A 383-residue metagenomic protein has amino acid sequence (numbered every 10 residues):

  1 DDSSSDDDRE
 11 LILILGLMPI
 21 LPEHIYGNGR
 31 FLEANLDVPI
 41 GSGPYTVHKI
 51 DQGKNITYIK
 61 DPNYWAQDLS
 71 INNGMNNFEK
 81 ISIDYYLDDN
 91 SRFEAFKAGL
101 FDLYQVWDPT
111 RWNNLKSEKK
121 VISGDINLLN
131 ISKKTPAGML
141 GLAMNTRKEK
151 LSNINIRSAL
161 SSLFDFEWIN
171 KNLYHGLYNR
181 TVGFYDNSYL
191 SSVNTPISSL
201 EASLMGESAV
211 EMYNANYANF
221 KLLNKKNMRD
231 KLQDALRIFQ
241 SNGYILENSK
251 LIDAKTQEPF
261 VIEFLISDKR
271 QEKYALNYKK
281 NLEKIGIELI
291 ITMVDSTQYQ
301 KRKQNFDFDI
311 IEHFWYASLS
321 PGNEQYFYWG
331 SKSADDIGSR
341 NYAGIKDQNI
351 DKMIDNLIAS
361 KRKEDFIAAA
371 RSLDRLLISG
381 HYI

Functional and structural regions predicted by a protein language model:
D1, D7-L13, N170-Y174, N242-I266 (+2 more regions): Bilobed periplasmic-binding protein-like "clamshell/Venus-flytrap" ligand-binding domains
D1-Y26, P44-T46, D51, P196-S208: Surface-exposed binding/hinge segments that line and control ligand-binding clefts or catalytic entry sites
E33-L36, A66-S117, S158, R270 (+2 more regions): Ligand-site clamp/hinge motif
G43-T46, I56-T57, F78-Y85, L129 (+4 more regions): Short, well-ordered beta-strand elements
H48-I59, D84-K148, A159, F164-F184 (+1 more regions): Extracellular/periplasmic solute-recognition and catalytic clefts
K49, T57-I59, S152-K280, S372: Append "and occasionally in soluble cytosolic enzymes with long acidic Gly/Pro-rich linkers
S82-Y85, A143-E149, I156-A159, A218-M228 (+3 more regions): Second-shell loop/turn segments in exported
K116, V121-G138, F184-E207, T297-A359: Acidic-aromatic pocket-rim loops
